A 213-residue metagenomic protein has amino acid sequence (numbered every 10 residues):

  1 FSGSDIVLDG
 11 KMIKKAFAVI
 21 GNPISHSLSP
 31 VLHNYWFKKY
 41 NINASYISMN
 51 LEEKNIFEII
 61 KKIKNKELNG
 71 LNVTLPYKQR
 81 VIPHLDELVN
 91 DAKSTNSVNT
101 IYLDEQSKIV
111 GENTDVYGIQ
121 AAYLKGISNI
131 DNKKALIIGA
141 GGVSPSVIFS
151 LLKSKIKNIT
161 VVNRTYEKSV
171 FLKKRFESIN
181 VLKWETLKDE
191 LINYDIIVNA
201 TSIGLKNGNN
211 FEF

Functional and structural regions predicted by a protein language model:
F1-D9: N-terminal amphipathic/basic-hydrophobic helices that include classical n-h-c signal peptides and signal-anchor
L8-G126: Phosphate/diphosphate ligand-binding glycine-rich loop within oxidoreductases
G21, N113, Y123, D131-K153 (+1 more regions): Glycine-rich adenosine-cofactor-binding loop
N69, K133, D195: Conserved acidic residues
I156-F176: NAD(P)-binding Rossmann-fold cofactor-contacting core
I179-F213: Rossmann-like adenosine-cofactor binding region
